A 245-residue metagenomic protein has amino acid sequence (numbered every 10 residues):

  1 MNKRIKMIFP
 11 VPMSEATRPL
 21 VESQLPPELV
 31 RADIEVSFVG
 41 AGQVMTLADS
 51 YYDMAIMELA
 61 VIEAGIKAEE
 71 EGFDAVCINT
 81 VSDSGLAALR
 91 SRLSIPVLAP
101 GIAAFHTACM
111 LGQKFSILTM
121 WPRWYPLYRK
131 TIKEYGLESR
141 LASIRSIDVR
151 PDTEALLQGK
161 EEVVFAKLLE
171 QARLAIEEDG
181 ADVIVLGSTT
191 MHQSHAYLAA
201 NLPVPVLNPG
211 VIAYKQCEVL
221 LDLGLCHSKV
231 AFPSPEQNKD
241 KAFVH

Functional and structural regions predicted by a protein language model:
M1-I56, M120-G159: N-terminal glycine-rich anion-binding loop in soluble enzyme alpha/beta folds
K6, F115-L118, D182: Conserved beta-strand elements of the Class I
I8, E70-T80, G180-S188: Periplasmic-binding protein-like
P10, L174-V206, L220, A231 (+1 more regions): Extended, histidine- and acidic-residue-enriched regions that form the cofactor-binding/catalytic faces
S50-K67, E162-Q171: Glycine-rich, highly charged phosphate/nucleotide-binding loops
R90-L111, L198-C217: Short, acidic/small-residue loops that bind anionic groups at enzyme active sites
C109-I147, V219-H245: Short, glycine-/small-residue-rich phosphate/pyrophosphate-handling segment
E134-G187, S194: Active-site rim beta-loop-alpha module in soluble metabolic enzymes
